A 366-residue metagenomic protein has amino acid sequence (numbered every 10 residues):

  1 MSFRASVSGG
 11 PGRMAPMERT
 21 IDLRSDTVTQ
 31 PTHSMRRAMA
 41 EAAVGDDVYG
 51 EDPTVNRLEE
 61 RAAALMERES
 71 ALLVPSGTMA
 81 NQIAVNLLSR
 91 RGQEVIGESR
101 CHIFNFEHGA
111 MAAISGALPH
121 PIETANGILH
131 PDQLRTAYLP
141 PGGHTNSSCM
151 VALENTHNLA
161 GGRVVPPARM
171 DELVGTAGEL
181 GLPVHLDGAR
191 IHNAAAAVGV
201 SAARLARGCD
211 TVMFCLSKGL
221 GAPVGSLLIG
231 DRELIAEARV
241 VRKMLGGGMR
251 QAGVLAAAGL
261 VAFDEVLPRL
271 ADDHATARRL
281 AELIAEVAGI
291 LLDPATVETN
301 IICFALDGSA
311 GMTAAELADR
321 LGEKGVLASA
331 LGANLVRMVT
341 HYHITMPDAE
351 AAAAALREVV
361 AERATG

Functional and structural regions predicted by a protein language model:
F3-R4, A15-K324, S329-I344, E350-G366: Conserved PLP-enzyme active-site core in the AAT-like
G9-M14: Short, positively charged and aromatic/hydrophobic N-terminal segments
